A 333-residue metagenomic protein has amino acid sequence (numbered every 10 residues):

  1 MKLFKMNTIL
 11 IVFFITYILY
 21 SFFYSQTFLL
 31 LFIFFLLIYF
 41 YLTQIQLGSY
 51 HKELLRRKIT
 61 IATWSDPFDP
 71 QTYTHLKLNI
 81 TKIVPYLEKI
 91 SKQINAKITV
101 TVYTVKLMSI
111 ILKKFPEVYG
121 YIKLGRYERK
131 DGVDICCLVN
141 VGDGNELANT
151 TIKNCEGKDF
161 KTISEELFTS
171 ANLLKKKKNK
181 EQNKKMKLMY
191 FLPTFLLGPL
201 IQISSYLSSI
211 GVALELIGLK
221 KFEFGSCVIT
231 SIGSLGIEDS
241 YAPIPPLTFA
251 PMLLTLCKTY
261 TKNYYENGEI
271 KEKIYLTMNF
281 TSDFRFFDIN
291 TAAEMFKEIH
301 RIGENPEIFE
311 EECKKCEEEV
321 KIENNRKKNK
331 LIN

Functional and structural regions predicted by a protein language model:
K2-N333: C-terminal catalytic/motor cores of large multi-domain enzyme assemblies
